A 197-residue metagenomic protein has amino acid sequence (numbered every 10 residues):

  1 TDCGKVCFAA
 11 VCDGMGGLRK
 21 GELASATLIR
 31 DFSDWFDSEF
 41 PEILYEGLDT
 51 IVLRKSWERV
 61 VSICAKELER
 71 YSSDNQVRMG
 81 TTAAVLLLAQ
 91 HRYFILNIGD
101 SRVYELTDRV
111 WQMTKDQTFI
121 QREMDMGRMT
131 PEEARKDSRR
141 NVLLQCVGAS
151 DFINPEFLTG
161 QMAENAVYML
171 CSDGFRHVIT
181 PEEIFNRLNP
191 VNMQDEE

Functional and structural regions predicted by a protein language model:
T1-E197: PP2C/PPM-type serine/threonine phosphatase catalytic domain
